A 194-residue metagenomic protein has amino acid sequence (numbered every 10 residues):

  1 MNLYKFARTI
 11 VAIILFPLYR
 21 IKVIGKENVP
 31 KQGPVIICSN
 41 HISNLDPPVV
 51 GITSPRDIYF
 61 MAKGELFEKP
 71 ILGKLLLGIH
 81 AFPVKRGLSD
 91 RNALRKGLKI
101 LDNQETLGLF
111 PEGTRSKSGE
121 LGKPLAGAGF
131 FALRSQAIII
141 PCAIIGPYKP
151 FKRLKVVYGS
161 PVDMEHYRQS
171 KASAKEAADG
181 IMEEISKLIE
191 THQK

Functional and structural regions predicted by a protein language model:
N2, N92-K194: Non-catalytic C-terminal accessory region of glycerolipid acyltransferases and related lyso-lipid remodeling enzymes
L3-T9, F16-P17, V29-L88, K96: Catalytic core of membrane glycerolipid acyltransferases/transacylases, capturing the structured, soluble-facing
P17-V23: Aromatic-capped interface at the extracytoplasmic side of an N-terminal signal-anchor transmembrane helix
Y19, I58, L154-V156: Small-molecule pocket liners
I21, R56-D57, F82, Q104 (+1 more regions): Secondary-structure boundary/capping positions in well-ordered alpha/beta enzyme cores
E27-P30, Y148-P150: A short beta-turn/loop motif at secondary-structure boundaries
